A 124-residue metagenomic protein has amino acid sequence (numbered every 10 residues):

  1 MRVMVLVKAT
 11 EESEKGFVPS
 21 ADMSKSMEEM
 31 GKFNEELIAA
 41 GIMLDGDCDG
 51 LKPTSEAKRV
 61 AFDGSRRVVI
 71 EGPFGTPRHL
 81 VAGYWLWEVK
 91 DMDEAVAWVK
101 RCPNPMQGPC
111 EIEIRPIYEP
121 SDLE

Functional and structural regions predicted by a protein language model:
M1-E124: Conserved, structured core segments of small domains
